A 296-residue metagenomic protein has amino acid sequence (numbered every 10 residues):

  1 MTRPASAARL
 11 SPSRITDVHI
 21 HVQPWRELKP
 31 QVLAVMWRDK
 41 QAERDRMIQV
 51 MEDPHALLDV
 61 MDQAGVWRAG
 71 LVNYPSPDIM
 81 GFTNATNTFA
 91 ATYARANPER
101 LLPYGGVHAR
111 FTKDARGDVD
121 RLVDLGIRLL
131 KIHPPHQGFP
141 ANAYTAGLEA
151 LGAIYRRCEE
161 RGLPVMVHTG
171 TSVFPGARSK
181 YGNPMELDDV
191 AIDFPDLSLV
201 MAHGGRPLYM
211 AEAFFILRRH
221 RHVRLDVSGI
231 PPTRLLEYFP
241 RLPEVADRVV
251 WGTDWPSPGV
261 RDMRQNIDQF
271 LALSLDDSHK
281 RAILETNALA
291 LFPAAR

Functional and structural regions predicted by a protein language model:
M1-H21, W25-R68, L125, V245-R248 (+1 more regions): Mid-to-C-terminal alpha-helical segments outside catalytic/metal-binding sites
I15-V18, L71-V72, Y104-G106, L199-A202 (+2 more regions): Active-site neighborhood of phospho(di)ester-bond hydrolases with catalytic His/Asp-centered motifs
H19, M61, A90, L122 (+8 more regions): Conserved, mostly hydrophobic/aromatic
Q23-R26, S76-I79, A109-K113, Q137-F139 (+4 more regions): Active-site environment of divalent metal-dependent phosphoester hydrolases
R26-V32, T83, R116-D118, N142-Y144 (+5 more regions): Short aromatic-enriched loop/helix-cap "lid" or pocket-rim segments at secondary-structure transitions that line
P54-L58, N87-A94, V119-D120, L151 (+4 more regions): Generic structural signal for well-ordered alpha-helices, preferentially at hydrophobic/aromatic core positions
W67-R68, S76-V173, V223, R296: Active-site gating/metal-coordination segments in enzymes
R128-L129, A143-V250: Catalytic pocket-lining loop regions of alpha/beta-barrel enzymes, especially the amidohydrolase/enolase/GH5 lineages
